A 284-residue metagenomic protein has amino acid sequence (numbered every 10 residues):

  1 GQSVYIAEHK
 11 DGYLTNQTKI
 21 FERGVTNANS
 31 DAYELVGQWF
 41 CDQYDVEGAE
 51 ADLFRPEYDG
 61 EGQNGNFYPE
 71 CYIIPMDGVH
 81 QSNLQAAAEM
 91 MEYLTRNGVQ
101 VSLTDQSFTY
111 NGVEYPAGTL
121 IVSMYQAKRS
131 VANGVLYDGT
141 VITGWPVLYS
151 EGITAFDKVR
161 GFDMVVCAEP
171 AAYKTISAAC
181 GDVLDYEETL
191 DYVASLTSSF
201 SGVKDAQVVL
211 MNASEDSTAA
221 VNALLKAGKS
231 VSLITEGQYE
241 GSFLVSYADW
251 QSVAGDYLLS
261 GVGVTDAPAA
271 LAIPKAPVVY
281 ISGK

Functional and structural regions predicted by a protein language model:
G1-K284: Intrinsic-disorder/low-complexity accessory segments
